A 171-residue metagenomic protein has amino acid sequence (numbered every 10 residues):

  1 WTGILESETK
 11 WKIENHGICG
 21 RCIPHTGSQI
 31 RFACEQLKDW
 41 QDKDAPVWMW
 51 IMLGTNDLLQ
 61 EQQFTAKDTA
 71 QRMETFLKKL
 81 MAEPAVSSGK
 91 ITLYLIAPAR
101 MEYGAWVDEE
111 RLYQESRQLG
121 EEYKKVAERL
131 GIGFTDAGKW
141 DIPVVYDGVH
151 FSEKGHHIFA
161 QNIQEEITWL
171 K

Functional and structural regions predicted by a protein language model:
W1-K79, G104-E110, Q114-E121, H150: Conserved SGNH/GDSL esterase-like catalytic core that processes O-acyl groups on lipids and polysaccharides
T2, P84, Y123, A127: Conserved hydrophobic residues forming the short capping helix/wall of the S-adenosyl-L-methionine
T9, M81, I167-K171: Short, hydrophobic alpha-helical segments
K43-L53, K90-I96, L130-D136: Short coil-to-beta-strand
M81-T92: A short helix->loop->beta-strand "cap" motif at the edges of active sites that frequently abuts
P98-K171: Catalytic His-Asp segment of secreted/periplasmic serine-dependent ester chemistry enzymes
